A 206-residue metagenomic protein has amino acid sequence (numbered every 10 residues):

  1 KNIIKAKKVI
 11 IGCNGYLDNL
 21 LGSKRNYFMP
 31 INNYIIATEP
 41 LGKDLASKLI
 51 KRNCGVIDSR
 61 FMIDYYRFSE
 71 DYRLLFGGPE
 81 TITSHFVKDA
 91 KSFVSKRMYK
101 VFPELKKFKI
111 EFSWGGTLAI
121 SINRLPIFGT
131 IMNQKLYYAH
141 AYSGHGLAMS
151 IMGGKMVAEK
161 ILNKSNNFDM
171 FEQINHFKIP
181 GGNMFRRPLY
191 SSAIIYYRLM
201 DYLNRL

Functional and structural regions predicted by a protein language model:
I3-K43, S47-M132: Active-site substrate-recognition segment that forms the wall of the catalytic cavity or substrate channel
Y72, F76, E80, S84-Y202: C-terminal catalytic lobe of FAD-dependent flavoproteins
R205-L206: Terminal low-complexity segments of carbohydrate-biosynthetic enzymes
